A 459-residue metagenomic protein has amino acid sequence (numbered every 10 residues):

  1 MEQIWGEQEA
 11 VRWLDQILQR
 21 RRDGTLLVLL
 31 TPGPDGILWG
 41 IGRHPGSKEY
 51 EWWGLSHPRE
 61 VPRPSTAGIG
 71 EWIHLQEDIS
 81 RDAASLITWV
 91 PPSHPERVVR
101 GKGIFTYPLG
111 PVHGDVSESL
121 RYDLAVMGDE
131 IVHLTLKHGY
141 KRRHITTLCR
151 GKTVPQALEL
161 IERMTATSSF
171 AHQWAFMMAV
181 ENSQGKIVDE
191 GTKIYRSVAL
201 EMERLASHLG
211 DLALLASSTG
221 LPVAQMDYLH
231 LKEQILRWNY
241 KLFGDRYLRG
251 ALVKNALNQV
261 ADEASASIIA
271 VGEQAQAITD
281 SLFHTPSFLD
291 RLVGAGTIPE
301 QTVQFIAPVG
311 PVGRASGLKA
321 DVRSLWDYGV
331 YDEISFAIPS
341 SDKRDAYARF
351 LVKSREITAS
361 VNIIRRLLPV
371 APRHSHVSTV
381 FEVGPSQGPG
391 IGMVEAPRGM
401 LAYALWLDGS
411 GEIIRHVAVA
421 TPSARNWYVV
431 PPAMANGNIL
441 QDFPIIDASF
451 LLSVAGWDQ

Functional and structural regions predicted by a protein language model:
E2-G40, P45-Q459: Active-site bordering "gate/hinge" segments that shape substrate access to catalytic or cofactor-binding pockets
